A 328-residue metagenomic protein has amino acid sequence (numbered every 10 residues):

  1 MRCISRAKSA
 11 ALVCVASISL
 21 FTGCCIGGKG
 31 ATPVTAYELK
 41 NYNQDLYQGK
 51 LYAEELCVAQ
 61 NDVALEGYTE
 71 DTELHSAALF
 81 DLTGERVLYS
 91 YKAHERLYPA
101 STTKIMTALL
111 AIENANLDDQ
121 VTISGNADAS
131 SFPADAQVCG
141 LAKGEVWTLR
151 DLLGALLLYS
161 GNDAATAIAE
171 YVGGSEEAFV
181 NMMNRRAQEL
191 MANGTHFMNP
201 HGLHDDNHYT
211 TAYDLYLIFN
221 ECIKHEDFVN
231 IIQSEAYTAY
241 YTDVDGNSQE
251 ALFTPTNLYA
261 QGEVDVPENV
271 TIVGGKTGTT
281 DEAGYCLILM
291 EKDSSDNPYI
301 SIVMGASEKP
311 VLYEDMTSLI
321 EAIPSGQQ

Functional and structural regions predicted by a protein language model:
R2-A11: Bacterial N-terminal signal peptides that target proteins for export
S5, A16, I26-G27: Residue-level detector of bioactive/disordered segments in secreted/extracellular proteins and virion assembly
V13-S19: Bacterial N-terminal signal peptides
C14, E66-Y68, G262: Short, flexible, glycine/charge-rich loop motifs used to bind or transfer phosphoryl groups or to couple energy/partner
F21-G23: C-terminal motif of bacterial Sec signal peptides marking the signal peptidase cleavage site
C25-T32, A192-N193, H204-Y209, Y213-Q328: Domain-terminus/edge residues, biased toward the C-terminal soluble/receptor-binding domains of extracytoplasmic
K29-Y213, C222-I223: Active-site-adjacent loops and short helices of periplasmic peptidoglycan-processing enzymes
